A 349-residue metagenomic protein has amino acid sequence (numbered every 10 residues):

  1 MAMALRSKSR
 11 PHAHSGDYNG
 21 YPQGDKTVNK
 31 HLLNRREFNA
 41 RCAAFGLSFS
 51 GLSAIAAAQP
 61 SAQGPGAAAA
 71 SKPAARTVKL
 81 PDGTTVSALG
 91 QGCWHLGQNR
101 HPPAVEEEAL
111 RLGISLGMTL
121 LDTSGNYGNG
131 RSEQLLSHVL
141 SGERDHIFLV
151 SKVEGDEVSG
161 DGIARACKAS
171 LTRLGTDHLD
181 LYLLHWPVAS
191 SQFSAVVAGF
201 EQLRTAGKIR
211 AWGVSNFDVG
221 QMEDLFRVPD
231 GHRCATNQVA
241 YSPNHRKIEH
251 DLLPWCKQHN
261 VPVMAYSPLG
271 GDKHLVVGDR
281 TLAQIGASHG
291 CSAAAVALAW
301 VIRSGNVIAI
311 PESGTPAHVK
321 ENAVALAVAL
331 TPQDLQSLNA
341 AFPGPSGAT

Functional and structural regions predicted by a protein language model:
L5, S9, H14-I147, V261: N-terminal binding-site loop/beta-alpha segment at the start of enzyme catalytic domains that lines or forms
A70-V78, E133-S137, A166-A169, V219-M222 (+1 more regions): Alpha-helical scaffolding within the catalytic cores of extracellular/periplasmic polymer-degrading hydrolases
A74, P187-T349: Beta/alpha (TIM)-barrel catalytic core signal, keyed to glycine-rich beta->alpha loops juxtaposed to Asp/Glu that bind
L80-G83, S137-R144, L171-G175, F226-D230 (+1 more regions): Acidic (Asp/Glu)-rich catalytic clusters
G97-H101, S124-E133, D156-D161, P187-Q192 (+2 more regions): Acidic-and-aromatic substrate-binding clefts and catalytic sites of carbohydrate-active enzymes
R100-G113, S159-R173, M222: Short, acidic/polar
H146-V158, L181-H185, V239-Y241: A short, structured active-site edge motif that brings together acidic residues
I163-L183, Q202-A206, V228: CE4/NodB-like, metal-dependent polysaccharide N-deacetylase domain that modifies extracellular/periplasmic N-acetylated
